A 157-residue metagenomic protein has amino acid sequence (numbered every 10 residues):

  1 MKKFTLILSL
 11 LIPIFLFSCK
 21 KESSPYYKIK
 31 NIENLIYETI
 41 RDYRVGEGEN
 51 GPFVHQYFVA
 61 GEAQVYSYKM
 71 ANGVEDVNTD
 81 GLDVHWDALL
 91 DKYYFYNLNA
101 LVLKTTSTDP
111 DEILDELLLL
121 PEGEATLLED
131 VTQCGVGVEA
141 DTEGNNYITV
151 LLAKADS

Functional and structural regions predicted by a protein language model:
M1-F4: Positively charged n-region of N-terminal signal peptides that target proteins for export
L6-L10: Sec-dependent N-terminal signal peptides
F15-S18: C-terminal motif of bacterial Sec signal peptides marking the signal peptidase cleavage site
K20-S23: Bacterial signal peptide processing site
Y27-L89: Short, well-ordered surface patches within globular domains
V84-S157: A well-ordered secondary-structure block
